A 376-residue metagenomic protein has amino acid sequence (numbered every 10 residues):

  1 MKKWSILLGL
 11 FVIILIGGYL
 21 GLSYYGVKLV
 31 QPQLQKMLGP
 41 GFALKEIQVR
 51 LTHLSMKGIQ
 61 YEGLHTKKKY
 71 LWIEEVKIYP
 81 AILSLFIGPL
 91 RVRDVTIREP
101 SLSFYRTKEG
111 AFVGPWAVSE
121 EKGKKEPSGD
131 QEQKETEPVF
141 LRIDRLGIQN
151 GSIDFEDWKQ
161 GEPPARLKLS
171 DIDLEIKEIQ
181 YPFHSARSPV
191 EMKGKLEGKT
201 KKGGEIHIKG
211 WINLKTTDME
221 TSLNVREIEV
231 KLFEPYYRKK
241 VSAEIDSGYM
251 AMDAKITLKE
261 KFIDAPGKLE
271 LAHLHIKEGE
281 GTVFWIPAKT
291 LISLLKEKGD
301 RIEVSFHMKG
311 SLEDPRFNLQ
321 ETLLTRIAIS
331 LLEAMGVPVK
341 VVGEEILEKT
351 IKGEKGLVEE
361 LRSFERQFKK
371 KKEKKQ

Functional and structural regions predicted by a protein language model:
K2-L8, V139, W211, D253-Q376: Extended terminal
L7-L64: N-terminal amphipathic/hydrophobic interface segments
L34, K45-V49, Y61, I73-L90 (+10 more regions): Extended lipid/amphipathic-ligand handling interfaces
G58-I176, H273-K289, L312-R326, E333 (+2 more regions): Secondary-structure transition motifs
K67-K69, K202-G204, D300: Short acidic/polar mixed-charge low-complexity motifs
